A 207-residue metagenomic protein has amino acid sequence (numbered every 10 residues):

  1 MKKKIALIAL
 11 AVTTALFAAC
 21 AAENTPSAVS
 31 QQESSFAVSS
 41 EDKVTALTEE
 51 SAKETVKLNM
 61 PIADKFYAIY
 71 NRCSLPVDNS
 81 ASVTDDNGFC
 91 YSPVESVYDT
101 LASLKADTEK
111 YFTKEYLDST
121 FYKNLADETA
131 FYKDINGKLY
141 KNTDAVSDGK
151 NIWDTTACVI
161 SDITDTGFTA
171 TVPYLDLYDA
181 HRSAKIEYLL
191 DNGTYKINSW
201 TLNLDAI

Functional and structural regions predicted by a protein language model:
M1-I5: Positively charged n-region of N-terminal signal peptides that target proteins for export
A11-T13: Repetitive helical segments and hydrophobic/amphipathic motifs
L16-A19: C-terminal motif of bacterial Sec signal peptides marking the signal peptidase cleavage site
A21-E23: Bacterial signal peptide processing site
S27-I207: Mature, Sec-exported extracytoplasmic domains of Gram-positive
